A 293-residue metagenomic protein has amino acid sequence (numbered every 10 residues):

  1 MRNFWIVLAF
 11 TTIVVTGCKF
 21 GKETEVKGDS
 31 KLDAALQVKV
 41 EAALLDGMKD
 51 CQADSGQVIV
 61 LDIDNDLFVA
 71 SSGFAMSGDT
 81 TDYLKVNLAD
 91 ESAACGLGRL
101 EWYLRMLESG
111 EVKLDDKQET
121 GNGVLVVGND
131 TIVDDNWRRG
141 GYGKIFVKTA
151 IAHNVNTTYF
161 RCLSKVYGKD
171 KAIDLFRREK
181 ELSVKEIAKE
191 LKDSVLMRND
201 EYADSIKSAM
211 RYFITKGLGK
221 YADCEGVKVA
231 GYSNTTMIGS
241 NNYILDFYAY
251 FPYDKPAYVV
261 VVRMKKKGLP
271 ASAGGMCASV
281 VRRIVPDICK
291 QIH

Functional and structural regions predicted by a protein language model:
F4-I13: Sec-dependent N-terminal signal peptides
E25-L32, L84-S92, I132-R138, I145-K148 (+3 more regions): Second-shell loop/turn segments in exported
G28-G98, R105-V112, E119, V126-D135: Short pre-catalytic segments that frame enzyme active sites
V40, V58, D66, L97-M106 (+8 more regions): Residue-level preference for non-acidic, small/hydrophobic
S72, K85-G98, K144-F146, F160-D170 (+2 more regions): Active-site-proximal helix/loop microenvironment of the serine DD-peptidase/beta-lactamase transpeptidase fold
A75-T80, V184-V195, E201-D204, M210-H293: Active-site beta-strand/loop architecture of penicillin-binding DD-peptidases
V112-D115, E119-I173, L182: Conserved catalytic neighborhood of penicillin-recognizing serine enzymes
